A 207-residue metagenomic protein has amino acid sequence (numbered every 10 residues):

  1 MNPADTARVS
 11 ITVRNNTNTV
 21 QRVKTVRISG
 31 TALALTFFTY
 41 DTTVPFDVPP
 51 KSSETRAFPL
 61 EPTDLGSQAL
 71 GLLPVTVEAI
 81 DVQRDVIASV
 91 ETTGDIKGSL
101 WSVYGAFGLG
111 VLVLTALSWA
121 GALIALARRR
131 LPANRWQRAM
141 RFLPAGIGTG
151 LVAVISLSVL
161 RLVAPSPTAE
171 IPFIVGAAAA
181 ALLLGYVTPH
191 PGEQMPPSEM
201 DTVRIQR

Functional and structural regions predicted by a protein language model:
D5-I11: Structural beta-strand segments of beta-rich domains
T12-R22: Asparagine-centered strand-capping/turn motif at beta-strand->loop junctions
S29-Y40, R84-D85: Short aromatic-acidic-glycine turn motif
F37-L65: Intrinsically disordered, low-complexity Pro/Gly/Ser/Thr-rich segments with frequent PxxP/GP/PP motifs and embedded
D64-P74: Short glycine/proline/serine/threonine-rich loop/turn segments at secondary-structure transition edges
V75-R84: Enriched for extracellular/lumenal, surface-exposed ectodomains of secreted and cell-surface proteins
Q83-G105: Short beta-strand elements
L112-R207: Alpha-helical transmembrane segments forming the membrane-embedded cores of inner-membrane proteins across
